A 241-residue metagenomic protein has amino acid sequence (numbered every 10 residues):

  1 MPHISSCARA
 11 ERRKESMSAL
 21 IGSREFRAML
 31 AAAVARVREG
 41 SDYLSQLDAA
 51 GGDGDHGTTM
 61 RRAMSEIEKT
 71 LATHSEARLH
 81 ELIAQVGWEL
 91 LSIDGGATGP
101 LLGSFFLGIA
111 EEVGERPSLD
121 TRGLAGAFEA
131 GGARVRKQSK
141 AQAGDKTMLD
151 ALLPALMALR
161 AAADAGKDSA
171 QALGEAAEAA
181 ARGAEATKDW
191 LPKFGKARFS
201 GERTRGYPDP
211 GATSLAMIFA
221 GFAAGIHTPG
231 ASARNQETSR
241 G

Functional and structural regions predicted by a protein language model:
R9-G241: N-terminal loops that bind phosphate or other acidic moieties and the adjacent beta-alpha structural core
